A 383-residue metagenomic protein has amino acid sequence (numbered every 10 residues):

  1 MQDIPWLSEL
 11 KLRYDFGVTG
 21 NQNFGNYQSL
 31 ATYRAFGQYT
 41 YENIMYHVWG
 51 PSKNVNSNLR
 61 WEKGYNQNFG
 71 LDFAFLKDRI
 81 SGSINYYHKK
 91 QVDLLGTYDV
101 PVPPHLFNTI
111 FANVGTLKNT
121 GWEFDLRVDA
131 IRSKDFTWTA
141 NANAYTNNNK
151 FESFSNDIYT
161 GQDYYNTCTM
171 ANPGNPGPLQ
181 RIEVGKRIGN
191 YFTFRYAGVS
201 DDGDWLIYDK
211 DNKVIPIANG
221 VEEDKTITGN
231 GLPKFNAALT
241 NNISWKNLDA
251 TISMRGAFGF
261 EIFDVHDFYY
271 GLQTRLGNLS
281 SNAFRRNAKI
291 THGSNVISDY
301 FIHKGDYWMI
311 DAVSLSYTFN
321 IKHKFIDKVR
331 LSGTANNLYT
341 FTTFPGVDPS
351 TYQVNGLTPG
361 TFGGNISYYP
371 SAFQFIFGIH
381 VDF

Functional and structural regions predicted by a protein language model:
M1-L10, N23, L76-R79, I131-W138 (+4 more regions): Short loop/turn motifs that connect adjacent beta-strands in outer-membrane beta-barrel proteins
Q2-E62, S81, N85-L117: Solvent-exposed loop/turn elements at secondary-structure boundaries
S8-Y14, I80-G82, W138-A140, L239 (+4 more regions): Transmembrane beta-strands of outer-membrane beta-barrel proteins
Y14, F69-F73, I84, F124-V128 (+4 more regions): Residues on the lipid-exposed face of transmembrane beta-strands in outer-membrane beta-barrel proteins
F16-G20, Y86-V92, V128-A130, A144-K150 (+6 more regions): Transmembrane beta-strands of outer-membrane beta-barrel pores
Q38-S81, I110-S133, R187, N230-N236 (+2 more regions): Outer-membrane beta-barrel signature, preferentially recognizing the C-terminal barrel domain of Gram-negative
A112, W122, D129-G231, N336 (+1 more regions): Conserved small-residue
R255-L338, T343, S350-V354, T361: Extracytoplasmic gating/loop element in the C-terminal half of outer-membrane beta-barrel translocons and assembly
